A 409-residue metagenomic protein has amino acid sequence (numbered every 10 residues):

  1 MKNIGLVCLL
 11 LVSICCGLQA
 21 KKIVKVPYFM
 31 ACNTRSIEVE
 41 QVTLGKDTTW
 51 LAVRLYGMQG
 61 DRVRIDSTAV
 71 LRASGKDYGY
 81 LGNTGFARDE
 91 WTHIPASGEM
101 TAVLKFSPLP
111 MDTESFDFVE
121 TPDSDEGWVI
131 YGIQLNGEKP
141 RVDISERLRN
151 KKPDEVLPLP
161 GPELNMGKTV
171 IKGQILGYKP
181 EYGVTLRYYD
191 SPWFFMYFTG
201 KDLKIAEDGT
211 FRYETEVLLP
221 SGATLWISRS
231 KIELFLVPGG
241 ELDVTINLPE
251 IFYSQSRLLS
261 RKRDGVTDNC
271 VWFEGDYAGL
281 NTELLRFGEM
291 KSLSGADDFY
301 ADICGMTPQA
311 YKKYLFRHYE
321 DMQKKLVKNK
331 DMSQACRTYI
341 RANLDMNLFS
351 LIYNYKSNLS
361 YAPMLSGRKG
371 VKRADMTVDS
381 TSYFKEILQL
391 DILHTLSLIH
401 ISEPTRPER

Functional and structural regions predicted by a protein language model:
M1-V24: Bacterial Sec-dependent N-terminal signal peptides
K21-R147: Conserved functional micro-motifs across diverse proteins
D112-F118, Y353-M364: Short, solvent-exposed secondary-structure capping/transition elements
Q134-D331: A non-transmembrane, solvent-exposed segment enriched in polar/low-complexity residues
Y311-K325, M332-L359: P-loop NTPase catalytic cores that bind/hydrolyze ATP
P363-I387: Alpha-helical repeat scaffolds
I399-R409: Single conserved hydrophobic/aromatic residue that forms the stacking wall/gate of nucleotide- or nucleobase-binding
